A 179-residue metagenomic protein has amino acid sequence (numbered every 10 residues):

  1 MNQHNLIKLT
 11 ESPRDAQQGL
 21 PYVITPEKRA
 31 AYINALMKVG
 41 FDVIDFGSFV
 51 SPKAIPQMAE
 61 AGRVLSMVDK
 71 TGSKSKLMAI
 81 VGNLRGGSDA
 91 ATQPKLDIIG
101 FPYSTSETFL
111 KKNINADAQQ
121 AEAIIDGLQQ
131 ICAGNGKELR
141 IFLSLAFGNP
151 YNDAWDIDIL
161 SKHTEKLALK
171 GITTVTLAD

Functional and structural regions predicted by a protein language model:
M1-L84: N-terminal capping/small domains of soluble enzymes
M1-P21, F101-N113, G134-Y151: N-terminal small/glycine-rich loop or linker at the start of catalytic domains across soluble metabolic enzymes
A16, L36, A90, I99 (+2 more regions): Conserved, mostly hydrophobic/aromatic
V23-A30, M78-S88, N113-L128, A154-S161: Glycine-rich anion/phosphate-binding loops
G40, T92-I99, L169-T173: Glycine-enriched alpha-helix->loop->beta-strand junction motifs that scaffold or abut catalytic
D42-M67, F101-A116, F147-Y151, T176-D179: Glycine-rich, proline-tolerant flexible connector loops at the mouths of alpha/beta enzymes
A54-A79, Q120-I141, S161-E165: Alpha-helix-loop-beta-strand connector modules within alpha/beta enzyme cores
L139, L160-D179: Conserved C-terminal portion of the radical SAM core fold that forms the substrate/S-adenosylmethionine-binding
